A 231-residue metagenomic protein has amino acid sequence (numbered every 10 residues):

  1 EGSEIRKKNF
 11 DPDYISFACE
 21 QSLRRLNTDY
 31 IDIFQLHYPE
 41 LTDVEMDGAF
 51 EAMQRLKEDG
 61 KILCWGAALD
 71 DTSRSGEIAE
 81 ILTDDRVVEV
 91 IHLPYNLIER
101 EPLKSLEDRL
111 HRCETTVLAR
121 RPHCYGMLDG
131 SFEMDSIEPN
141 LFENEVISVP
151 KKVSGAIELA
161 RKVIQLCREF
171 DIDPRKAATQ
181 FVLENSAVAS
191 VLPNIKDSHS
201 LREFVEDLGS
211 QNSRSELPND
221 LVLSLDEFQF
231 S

Functional and structural regions predicted by a protein language model:
E1-S16, H37-D43: Active-site mouth loops of central-metabolism enzymes
E4, D11, E20, L166 (+1 more regions): Generic anion/oxyanion-binding catalytic loop in active/binding sites
E4, F34-Q35, N144-V146: A short, mixed-charge helix-start or loop-turn motif at secondary-structure junctions
K8-L26, T72-I81, A178: Short, acidic/polar
Q21-T42: Active-site groove signature of glycoside hydrolases
P39-F230: Beta/alpha (TIM)-barrel catalytic core signal, keyed to glycine-rich beta->alpha loops juxtaposed to Asp/Glu that bind
